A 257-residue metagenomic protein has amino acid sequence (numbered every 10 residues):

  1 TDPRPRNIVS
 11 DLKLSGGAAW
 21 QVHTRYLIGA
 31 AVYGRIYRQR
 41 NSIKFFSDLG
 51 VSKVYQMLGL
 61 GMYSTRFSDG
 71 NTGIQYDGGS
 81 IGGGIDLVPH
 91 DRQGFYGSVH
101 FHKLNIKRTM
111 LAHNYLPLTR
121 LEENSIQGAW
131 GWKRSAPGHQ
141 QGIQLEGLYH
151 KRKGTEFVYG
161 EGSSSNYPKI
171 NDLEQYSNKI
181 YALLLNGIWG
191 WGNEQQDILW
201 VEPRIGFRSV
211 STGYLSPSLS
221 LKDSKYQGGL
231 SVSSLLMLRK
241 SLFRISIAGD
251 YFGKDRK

Functional and structural regions predicted by a protein language model:
T1, L14, A30-I36, G97-K103 (+3 more regions): Transmembrane beta-barrel strands of outer-membrane/channel proteins
T1-G61: Internal, well-ordered domain-core segments that constitute the primary functional module of diverse proteins
T1-L14, T72-F101, Q127, Y176-L185 (+1 more regions): Outer-membrane beta-barrel transmembrane strands
T1-V9, N41-S47, K107-L116, G154-S164 (+3 more regions): Outer-membrane beta-barrel translocator domains and adjoining extracellular loop/strand segments of Gram-negative
R4-I8, G73-G79, Y115-N124, N171-K179 (+2 more regions): Replace "Gram-negative outer membrane beta-barrel proteins" with "bacterial and organellar outer membrane beta-barrel
L14-W20, G83-P89, G128-R134, G147 (+3 more regions): Residues on the lipid-exposed face of transmembrane beta-strands in outer-membrane beta-barrel proteins
T24-A30, I81, D91-G97, P137-I143 (+2 more regions): Outer-envelope beta-barrel architecture signal
G34-D77, K103-R120: Short, flexible helix-coil linker/hinge segments at the edges of structured domains or between repeats
